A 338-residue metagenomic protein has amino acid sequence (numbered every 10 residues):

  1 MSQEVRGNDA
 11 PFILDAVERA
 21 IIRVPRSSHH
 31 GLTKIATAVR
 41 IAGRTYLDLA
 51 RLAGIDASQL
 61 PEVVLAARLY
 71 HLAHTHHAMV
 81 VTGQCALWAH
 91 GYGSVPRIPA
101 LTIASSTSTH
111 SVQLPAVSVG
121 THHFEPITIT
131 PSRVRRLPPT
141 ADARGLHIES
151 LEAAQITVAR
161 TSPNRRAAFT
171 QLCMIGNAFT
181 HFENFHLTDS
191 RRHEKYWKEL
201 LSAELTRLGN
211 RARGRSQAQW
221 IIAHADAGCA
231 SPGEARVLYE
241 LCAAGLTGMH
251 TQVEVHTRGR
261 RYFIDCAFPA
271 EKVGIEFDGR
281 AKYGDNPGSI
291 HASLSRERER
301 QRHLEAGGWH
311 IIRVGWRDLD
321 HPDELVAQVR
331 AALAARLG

Functional and structural regions predicted by a protein language model:
M1-A212, G338: Short gly/ser-rich loop at a beta-strand->alpha-helix junction or flexible surface loop bordering the NTP-binding
V5-A10, L14-R19, R23-R26, E183 (+1 more regions): Surface segments flanking catalytic/ligand-binding clefts of nucleic-acid enzymes
